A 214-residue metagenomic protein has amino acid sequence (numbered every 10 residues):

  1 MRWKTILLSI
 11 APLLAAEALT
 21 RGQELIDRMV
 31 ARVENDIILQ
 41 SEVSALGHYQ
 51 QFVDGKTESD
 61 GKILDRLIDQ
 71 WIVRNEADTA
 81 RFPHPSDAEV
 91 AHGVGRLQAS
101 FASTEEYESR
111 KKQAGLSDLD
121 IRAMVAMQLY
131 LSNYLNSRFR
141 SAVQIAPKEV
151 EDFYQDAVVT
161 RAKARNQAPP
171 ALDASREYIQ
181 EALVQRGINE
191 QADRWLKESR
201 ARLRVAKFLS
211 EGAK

Functional and structural regions predicted by a protein language model:
M1-L8: Bacterial N-terminal signal peptides that target proteins for export
S9-A16: Bacterial N-terminal signal peptides
A18-G22: Sec/Tat signal peptide C-region and signal peptidase I cleavage site
Q23-I38: Short N-terminal segments immediately surrounding and downstream of signal-peptide cleavage
L25-I26, E58-K214: Peptidyl-prolyl cis-trans isomerase
L39-Q40, K163: Short, solvent-exposed loop/turn elements at domain surfaces
S44-E58: Short, surface-exposed, low-complexity cationic segments
